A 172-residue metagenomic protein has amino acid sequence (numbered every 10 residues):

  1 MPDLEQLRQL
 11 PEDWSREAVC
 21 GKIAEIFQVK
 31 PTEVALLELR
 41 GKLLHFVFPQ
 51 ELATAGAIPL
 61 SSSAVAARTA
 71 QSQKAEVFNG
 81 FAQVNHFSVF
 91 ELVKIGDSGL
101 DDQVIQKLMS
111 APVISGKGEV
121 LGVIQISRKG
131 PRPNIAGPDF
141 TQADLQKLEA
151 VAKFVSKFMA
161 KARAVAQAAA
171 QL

Functional and structural regions predicted by a protein language model:
M1-A18, F154, K161-L172: Signal-transmission linkers at sensory-effector interfaces
R8-P49, S63, A162: Helix-loop-beta substructure at the N-terminus of cytosolic sensory domains that couple signal/ligand detection
K42-L43, K74, E119: Residue-level signal for well-ordered, solvent-exposed loop/turn and beta-edge residues enriched in charged/polar side
V47, T54-V93, D97-D101: Regulatory sensory and allosteric helical modules in signal-transduction proteins and certain transcription factors
E51, I124-G130: Short beta->alpha transition motifs characteristic of CBS
Q106-S115: A short, aliphatic-rich beta-strand micro-motif
I114-V120, K129, A162: Flexible loop/coil segments at beta-strand boundaries within sensory signal-transduction domains
R128-V151, F158-Q167: Regulatory loop-to-helix N-cap segments in sensory/regulatory domains that couple ligand/signal detection
